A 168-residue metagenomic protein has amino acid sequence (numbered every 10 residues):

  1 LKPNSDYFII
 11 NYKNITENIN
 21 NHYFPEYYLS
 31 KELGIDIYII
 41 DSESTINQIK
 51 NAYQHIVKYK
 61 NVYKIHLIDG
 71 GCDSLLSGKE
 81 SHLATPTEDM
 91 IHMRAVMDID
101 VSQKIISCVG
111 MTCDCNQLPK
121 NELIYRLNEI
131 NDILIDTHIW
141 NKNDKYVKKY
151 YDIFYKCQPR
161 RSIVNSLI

Functional and structural regions predicted by a protein language model:
L1-I37: Glycine-rich nucleotide/cofactor/substrate-binding loop typically near the N-terminus or early in the first domain
N18, H22, E26, I46-I49 (+2 more regions): Generic structural signal for well-ordered, non-membrane alpha-helical segments in soluble metabolic enzymes
L33, I37, V57-K60, V96-D100 (+4 more regions): Structural signal for hydrophobic packing residues in well-ordered secondary-structure cores of soluble enzyme domains
L33-V96: Internal, conserved structured core segments that host functional sites
H82-L83, N121-Y125: Short, solvent-exposed amphipathic alpha-helical segments in soluble enzyme and RNA/protein-processing domains
R94-M111: Short, flexible loop segments at boundaries between secondary-structure elements
I106-C108, T112-L123: Glycine-rich, charge-decorated loop segments at or immediately adjacent to ligand/cofactor-binding or catalytic sites
L123-I168: A conserved mid-domain beta-alpha-beta active-site/ligand-binding segment of alpha/beta enzyme cores
